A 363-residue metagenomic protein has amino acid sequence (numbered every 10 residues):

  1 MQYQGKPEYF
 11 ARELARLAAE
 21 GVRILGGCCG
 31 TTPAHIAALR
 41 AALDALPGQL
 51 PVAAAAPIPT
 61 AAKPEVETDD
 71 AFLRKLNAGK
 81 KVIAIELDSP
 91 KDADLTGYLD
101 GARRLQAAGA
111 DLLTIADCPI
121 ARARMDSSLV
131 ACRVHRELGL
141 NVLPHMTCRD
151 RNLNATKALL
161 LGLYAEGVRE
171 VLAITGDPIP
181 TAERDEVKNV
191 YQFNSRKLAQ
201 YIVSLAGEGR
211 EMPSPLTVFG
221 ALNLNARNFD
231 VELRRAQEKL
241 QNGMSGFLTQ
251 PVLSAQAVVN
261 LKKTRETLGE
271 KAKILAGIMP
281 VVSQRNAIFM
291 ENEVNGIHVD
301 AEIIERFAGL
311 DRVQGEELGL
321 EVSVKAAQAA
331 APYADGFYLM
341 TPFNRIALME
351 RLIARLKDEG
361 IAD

Functional and structural regions predicted by a protein language model:
M1-D363: Domain-level signal for soluble alpha/beta catalytic cores
